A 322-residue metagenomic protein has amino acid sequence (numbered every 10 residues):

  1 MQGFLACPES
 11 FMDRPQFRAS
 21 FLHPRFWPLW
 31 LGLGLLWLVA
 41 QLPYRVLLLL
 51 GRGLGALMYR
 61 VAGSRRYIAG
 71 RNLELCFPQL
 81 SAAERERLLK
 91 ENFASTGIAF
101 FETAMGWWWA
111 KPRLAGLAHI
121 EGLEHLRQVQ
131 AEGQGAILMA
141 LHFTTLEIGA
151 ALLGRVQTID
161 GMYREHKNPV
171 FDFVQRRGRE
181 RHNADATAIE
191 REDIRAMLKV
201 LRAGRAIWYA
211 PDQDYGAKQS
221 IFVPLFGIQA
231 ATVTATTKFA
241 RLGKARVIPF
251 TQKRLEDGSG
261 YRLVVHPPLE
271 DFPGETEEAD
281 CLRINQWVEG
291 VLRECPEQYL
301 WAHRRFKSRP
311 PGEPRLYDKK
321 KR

Functional and structural regions predicted by a protein language model:
C7-A140, D172-R177, R181: Membrane-anchoring hydrophobic helices of lipid-metabolizing enzymes
P8, D13-H23, R52-L54, L80-F93 (+3 more regions): Non-catalytic C-terminal accessory region of glycerolipid acyltransferases and related lyso-lipid remodeling enzymes
R25, Y59, A115, M139 (+4 more regions): A generic secondary-structure micro-motif detector that highlights 1-2 residue hydrophobic/ambivalent hotspots embedded
G34, I68, E124, I148 (+4 more regions): Short Gly/charged-rich anion-binding patches and loops
G116-H119, N168, T187-R191, Q229-A230 (+1 more regions): A conditional alpha-helix N-cap/helix-loop micro-motif detector
A131-R191, D214-P224: Catalytic core of membrane glycerolipid acyltransferases/transacylases, capturing the structured, soluble-facing
